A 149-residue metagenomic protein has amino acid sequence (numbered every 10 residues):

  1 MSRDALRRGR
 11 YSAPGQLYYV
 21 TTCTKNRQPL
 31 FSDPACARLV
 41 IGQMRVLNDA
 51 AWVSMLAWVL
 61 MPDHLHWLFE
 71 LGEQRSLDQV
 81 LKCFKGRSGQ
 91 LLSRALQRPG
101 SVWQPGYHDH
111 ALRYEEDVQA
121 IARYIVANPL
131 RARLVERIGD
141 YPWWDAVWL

Functional and structural regions predicted by a protein language model:
M1-L149: Short catalytic/metal-binding and nucleic-acid-binding patches
